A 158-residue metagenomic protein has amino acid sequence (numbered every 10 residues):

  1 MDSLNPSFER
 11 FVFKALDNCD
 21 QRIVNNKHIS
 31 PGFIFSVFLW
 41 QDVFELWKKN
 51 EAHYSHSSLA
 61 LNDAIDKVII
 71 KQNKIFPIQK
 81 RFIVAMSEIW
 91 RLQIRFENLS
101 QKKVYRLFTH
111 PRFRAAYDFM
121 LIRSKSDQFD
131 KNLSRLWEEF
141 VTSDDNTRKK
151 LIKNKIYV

Functional and structural regions predicted by a protein language model:
M1-I152: Conserved, hydrophobic alpha-helical core segments of structured domains
K153-V158: Arginine-glycine-rich low-complexity intrinsically disordered regions
